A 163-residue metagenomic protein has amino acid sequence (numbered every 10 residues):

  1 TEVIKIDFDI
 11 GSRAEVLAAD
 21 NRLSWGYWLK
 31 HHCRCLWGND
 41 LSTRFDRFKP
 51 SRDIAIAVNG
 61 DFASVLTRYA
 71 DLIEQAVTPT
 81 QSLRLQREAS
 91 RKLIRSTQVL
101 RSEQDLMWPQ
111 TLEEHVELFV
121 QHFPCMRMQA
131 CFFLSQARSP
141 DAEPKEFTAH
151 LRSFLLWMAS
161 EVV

Functional and structural regions predicted by a protein language model:
T1-W37, S64-L66, L72: Conserved catalytic core of two-metal-ion nucleotidyltransferases
L41, D46-V163: Conserved nucleotidyltransferase catalytic core and NTase-mimicking acidic/glycine-rich helix/loop elements in nucleic
